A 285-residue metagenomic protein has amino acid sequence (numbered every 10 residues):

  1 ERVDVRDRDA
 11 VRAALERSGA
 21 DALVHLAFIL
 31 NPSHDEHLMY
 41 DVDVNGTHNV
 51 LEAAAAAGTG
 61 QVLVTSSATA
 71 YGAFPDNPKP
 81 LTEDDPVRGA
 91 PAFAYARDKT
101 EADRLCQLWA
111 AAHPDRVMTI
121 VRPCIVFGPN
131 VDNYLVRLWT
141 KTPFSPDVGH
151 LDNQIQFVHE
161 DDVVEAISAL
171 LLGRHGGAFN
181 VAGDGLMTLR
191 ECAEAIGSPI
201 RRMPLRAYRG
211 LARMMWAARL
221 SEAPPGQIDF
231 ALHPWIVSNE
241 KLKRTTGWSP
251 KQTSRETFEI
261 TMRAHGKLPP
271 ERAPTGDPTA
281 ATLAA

Functional and structural regions predicted by a protein language model:
E1-V3, Q252: Cofactor-binding loops of NAD(P)H-dependent oxidoreductases, dominated by short-chain dehydrogenase/reductases
V3-N45, A53-A56, A73: NAD(P)H-binding glycine-rich loop region in Rossmannoid oxidoreductase-like domains and their noncatalytic homologs
N45-Y95: Conserved Rossmann-fold NAD(P)-dependent oxidoreductase catalytic core, especially the SDR/UDP-sugar
A90-T119: Active-site Tyr-X1-5-Lys
A110-Q156, E160: NAD(P)-dependent short-chain dehydrogenase/reductase
G128, G149-N153, F179-L186, E191-G197 (+2 more regions): Glycine-rich Rossmann NAD(P)(H)-binding loop
V164-P225, N239, E259-M262, L268-A285: Mid/C-terminal beta-alpha module of Rossmann-like enzyme folds, strongest in SDR-family dehydrogenases/epimerases
